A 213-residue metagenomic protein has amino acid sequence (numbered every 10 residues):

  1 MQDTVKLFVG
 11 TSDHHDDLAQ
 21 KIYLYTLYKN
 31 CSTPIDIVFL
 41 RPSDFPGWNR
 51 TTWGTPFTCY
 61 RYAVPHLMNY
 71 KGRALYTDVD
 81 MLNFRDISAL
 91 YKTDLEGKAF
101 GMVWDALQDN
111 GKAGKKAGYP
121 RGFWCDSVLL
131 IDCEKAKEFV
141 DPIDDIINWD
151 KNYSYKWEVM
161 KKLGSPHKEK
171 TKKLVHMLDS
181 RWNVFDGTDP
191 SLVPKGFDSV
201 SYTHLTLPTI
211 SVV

Functional and structural regions predicted by a protein language model:
M1-Y60, L67-K71: N-terminal anchoring/stem segment of glycosyltransferases
D3, T77, W124-S127, K195-D198: Residues that flank catalytic or metal-binding motifs in active/ligand-binding sites
D13-H15, S43-F45, M81-L82, A106-D109 (+3 more regions): Short, solvent-exposed loop/turn segments at secondary-structure junctions
Y60-Q108, L130: GT-A fold catalytic core of metal-dependent nucleotide-sugar glycosyltransferases, centered on the diacidic
L95-I147: Conserved catalytic core of nucleotide-sugar-dependent glycosyltransferases
I147, Y153-G187: A conserved mid-domain beta-alpha-beta active-site/ligand-binding segment of alpha/beta enzyme cores
T203-T209: Conserved small/polar residues in nucleotide/adenosyl-binding loops
